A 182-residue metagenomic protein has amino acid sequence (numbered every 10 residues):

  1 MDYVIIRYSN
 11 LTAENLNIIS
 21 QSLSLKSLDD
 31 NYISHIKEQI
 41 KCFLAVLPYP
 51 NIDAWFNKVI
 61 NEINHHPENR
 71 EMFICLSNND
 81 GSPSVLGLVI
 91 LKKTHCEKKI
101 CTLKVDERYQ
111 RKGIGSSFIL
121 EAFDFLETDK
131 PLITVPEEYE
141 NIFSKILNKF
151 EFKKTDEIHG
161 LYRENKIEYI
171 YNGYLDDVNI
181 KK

Functional and structural regions predicted by a protein language model:
M1-E38, N179-K182: Conserved N-terminal entry element of GNAT/NAT acetyltransferase domains
H35-D80: Active-site rim helix/loop that mediates acceptor-substrate recognition in acyltransferases
D80-L88, K98: Glycine-rich phosphate/pyrophosphate-binding loop shared by adenosine-nucleotide-utilizing enzymes
C96-E107: Conserved acetyl-CoA binding element of GNAT-fold acetyltransferases
V105, R111-F125: Conserved acetyl-CoA-binding loop-helix of GNAT-fold acetyltransferases
L126-E138: Conserved GNAT acetyl-CoA-binding A-motif
E137-H159: Conserved active-site alpha-helix within GNAT-family acetyltransferase domains
G160-K182: C-terminal "cap" of GNAT-fold acetyltransferases
